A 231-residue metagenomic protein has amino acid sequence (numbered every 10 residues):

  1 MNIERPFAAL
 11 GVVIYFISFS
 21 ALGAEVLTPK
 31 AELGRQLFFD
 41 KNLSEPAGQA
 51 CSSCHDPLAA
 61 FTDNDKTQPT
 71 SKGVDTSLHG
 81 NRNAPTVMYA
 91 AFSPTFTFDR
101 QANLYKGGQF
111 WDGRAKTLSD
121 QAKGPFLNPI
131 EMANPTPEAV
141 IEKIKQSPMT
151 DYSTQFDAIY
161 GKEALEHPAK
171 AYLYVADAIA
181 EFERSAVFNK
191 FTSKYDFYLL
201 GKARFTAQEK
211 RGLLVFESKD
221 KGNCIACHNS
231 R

Functional and structural regions predicted by a protein language model:
M1-L10: Bacterial N-terminal signal peptides that target proteins for export
L10-G11, F38: Residue-level detector of alpha-helix boundary/anchor positions
V12-F16: Hydrophobic helical h-region of N-terminal Sec-dependent signal peptides in bacterial secretory/periplasmic proteins
S18-S20: N-terminal signal peptide c-region/cleavage motif recognized by signal peptidases
L22-R231: Periplasmic c-type cytochrome electron-transfer domains
